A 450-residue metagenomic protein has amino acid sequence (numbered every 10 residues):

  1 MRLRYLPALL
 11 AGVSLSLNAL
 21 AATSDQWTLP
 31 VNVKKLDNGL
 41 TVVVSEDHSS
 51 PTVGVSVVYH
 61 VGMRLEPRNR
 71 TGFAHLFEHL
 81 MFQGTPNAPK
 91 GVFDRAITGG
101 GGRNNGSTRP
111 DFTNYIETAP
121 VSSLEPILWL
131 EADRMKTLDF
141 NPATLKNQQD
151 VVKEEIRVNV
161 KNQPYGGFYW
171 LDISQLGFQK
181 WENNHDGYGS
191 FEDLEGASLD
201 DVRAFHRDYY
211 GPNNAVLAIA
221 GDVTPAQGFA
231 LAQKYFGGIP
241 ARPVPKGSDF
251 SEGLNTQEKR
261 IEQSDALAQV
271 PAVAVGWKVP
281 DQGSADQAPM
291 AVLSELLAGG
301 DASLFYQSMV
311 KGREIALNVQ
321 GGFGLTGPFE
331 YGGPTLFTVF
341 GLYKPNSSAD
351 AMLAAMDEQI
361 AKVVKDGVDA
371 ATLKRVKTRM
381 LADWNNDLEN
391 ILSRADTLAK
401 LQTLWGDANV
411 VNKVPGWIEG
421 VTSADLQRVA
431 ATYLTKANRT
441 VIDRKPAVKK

Functional and structural regions predicted by a protein language model:
M1-Y5: Positively charged n-region of N-terminal signal peptides that target proteins for export
P7-N18: Bacterial N-terminal signal peptides
A22-S50: N- or domain-start disorder-to-order transition segments that initiate the globular core
A22-V33, S174-A215, P225, G247-E252 (+5 more regions): Histidine-acidic residue clusters that define the catalytic metal-binding segment of zinc metallopeptidase domains
S45, S50-R68, G72-L76, K90-M135 (+5 more regions): M16 family metallopeptidases and their MPP-like homologs
F73-M81, L293: Active-site His/Glu-centered metal-binding helix of metallohydrolases
L80-P89: Catalytic Zn2+-binding segment of zinc metalloproteases
Q179, P212, V216-D281, K445-K450: An aromatic/glycine/proline-enriched structural segment found at the starts of mature extracellular/organellar domains
